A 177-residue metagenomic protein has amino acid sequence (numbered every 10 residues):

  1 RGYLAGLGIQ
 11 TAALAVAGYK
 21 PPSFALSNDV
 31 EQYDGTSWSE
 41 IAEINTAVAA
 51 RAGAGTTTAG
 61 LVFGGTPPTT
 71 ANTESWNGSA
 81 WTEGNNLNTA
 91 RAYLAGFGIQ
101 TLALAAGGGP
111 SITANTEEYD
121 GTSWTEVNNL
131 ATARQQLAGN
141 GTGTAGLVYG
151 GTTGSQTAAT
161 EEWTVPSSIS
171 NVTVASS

Functional and structural regions predicted by a protein language model:
R1-S177: Polar, enzyme-active/binding microenvironments
